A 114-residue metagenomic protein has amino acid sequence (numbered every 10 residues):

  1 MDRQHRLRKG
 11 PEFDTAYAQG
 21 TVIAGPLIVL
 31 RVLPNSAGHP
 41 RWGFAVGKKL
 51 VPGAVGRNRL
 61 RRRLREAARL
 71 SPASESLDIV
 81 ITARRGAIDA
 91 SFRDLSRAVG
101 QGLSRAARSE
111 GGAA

Functional and structural regions predicted by a protein language model:
M1-A114: Positively charged, solvent-exposed patches that mediate nucleic-acid binding
